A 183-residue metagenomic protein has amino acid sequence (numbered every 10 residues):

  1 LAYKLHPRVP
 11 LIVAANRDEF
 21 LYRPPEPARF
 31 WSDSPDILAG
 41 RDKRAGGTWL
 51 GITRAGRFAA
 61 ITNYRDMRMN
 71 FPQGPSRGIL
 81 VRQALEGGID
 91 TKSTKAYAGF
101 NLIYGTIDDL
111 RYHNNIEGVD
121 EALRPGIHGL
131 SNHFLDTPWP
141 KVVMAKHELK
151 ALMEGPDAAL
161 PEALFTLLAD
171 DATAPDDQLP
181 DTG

Functional and structural regions predicted by a protein language model:
L1-G183: N-terminal nucleophile
